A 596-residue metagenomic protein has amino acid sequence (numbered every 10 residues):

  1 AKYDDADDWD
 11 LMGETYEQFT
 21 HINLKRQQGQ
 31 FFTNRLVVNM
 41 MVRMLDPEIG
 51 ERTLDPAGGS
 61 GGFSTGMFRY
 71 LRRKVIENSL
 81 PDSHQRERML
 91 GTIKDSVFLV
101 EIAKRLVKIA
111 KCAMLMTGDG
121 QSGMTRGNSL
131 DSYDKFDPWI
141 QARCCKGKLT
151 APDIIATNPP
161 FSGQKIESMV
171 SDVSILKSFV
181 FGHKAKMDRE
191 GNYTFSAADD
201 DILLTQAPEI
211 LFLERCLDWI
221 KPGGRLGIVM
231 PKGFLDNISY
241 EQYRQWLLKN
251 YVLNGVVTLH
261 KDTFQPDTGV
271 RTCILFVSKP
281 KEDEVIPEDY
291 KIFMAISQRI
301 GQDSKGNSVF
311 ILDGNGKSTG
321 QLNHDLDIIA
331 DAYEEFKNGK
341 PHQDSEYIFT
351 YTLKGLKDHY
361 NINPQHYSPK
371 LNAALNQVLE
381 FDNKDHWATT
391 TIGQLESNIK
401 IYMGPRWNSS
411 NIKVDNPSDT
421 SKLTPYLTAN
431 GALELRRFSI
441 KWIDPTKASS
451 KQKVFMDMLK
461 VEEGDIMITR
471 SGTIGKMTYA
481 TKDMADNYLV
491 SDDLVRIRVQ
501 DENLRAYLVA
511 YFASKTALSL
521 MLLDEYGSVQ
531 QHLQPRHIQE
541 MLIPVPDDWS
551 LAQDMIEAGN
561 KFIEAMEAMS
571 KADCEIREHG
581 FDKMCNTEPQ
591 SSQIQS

Functional and structural regions predicted by a protein language model:
A1-H21: Long recognition/docking surfaces used for binding and targeting
Q30-T157, S162-I166, V173, M230-G233 (+3 more regions): Conserved S-adenosyl-L-methionine
N192-T263, T268-V270, I274-V277: Conserved Class I SAM-dependent methyltransferase catalytic core
Q265-E380, H386: Flexible, glycine-/basic-rich loop-and-beta segments that form/coincide with the SAM-dependent methyltransferase
L275, N487-V495, Y526-Q553: A short glycine-rich beta-alpha junction/loop motif
Y333-K413, D547-S596: Non-catalytic DNA-recognition/assembly elements of restriction-modification systems
G393-V414, N430-E463: Sequence-specific dsDNA recognition surfaces
D457-L459, I466-A513: A short beta-sheet element
